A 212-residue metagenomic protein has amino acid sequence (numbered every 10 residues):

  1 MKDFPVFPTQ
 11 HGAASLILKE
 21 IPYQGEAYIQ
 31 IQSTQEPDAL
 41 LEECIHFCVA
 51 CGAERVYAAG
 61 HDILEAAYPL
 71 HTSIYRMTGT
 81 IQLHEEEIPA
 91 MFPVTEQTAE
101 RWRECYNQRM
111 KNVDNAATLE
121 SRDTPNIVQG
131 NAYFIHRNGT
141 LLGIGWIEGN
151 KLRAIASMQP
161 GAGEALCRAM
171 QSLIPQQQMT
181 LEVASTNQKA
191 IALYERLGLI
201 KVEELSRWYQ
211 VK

Functional and structural regions predicted by a protein language model:
M1, H84-A117: Short amphipathic alpha-helix that is part of the acyltransferase structural core
M1-E43, R137-Q159: Conserved donor-binding loop and adjoining core beta-sheet/short helix segment in diverse acyl/aminoacyl transferases
M1-Q10, N112-N138: Active-site rim helix/loop that mediates acceptor-substrate recognition in acyltransferases
I31, I45-F47, R55-A58, D123-V128 (+3 more regions): Alpha-helix C-terminal capping segments
I31-P89, L181, E203-V211: Acyl-donor-binding surface of acyltransferase catalytic domains
T34-A39, E100, R109-V113, Q159-G161: Short acidic, S/G/P-rich loop/turn micro-motifs used as interaction or catalytic elements
E36-F47, Q159-L173, I191-R196: Conserved acetyl-CoA-binding loop-helix of GNAT-fold acetyltransferases
L173, T180-K212: Hydrophilic extracytoplasmic domains
